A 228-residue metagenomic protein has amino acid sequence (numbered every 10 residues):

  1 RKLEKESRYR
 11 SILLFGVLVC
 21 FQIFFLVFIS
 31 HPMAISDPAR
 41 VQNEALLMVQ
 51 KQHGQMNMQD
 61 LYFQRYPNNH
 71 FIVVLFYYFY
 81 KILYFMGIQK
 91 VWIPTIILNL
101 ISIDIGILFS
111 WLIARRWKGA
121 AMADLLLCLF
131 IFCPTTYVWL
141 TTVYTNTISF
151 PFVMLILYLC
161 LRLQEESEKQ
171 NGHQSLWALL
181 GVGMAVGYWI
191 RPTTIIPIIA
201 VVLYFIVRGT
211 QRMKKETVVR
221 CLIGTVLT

Functional and structural regions predicted by a protein language model:
R1-F24, V219-V226: Start-transfer (signal-anchor) and selected internal transmembrane alpha helices of multi-pass inner/ER membrane
L18-F21, N99, L126-P134, M184 (+1 more regions): Short helix- or helix-capping micro-motifs that position conserved polar/aromatic residues at function-defining sites
F28-S36, Q52-V74: Membrane-proximal lumenal/periplasmic loop motifs of glycosylation machinery
N43-L46, Y62-I88, I97-I101: Short hydrophobic/aromatic helix or loop-helix immediately within or flanking a transmembrane segment in polytopic
K90-I93, I105-F132: Transmembrane-helix signature of polytopic, membrane-embedded enzymes that assemble or transfer cell-envelope glycans
W117-K118, I156-L176: Membrane-interface transmembrane helices that cradle and orient dolichyl/undecaprenyl
T135-S149: Short acidic/glycine- and proline-prone juxtamembrane loop motifs at membrane-interface regions of multi-pass membrane
S175-P192, V201-V202, G224-L227: Membrane-interface alpha helices of multi-pass inner-membrane proteins
